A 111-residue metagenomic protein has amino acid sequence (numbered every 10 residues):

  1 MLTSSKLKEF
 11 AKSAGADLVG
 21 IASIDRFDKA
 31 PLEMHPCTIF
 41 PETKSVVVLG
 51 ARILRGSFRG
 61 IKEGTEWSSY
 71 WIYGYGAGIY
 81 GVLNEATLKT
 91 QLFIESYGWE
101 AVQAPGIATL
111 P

Functional and structural regions predicted by a protein language model:
M1-P111: Auxiliary alpha/beta "docking" domains used to position bulky ligands
